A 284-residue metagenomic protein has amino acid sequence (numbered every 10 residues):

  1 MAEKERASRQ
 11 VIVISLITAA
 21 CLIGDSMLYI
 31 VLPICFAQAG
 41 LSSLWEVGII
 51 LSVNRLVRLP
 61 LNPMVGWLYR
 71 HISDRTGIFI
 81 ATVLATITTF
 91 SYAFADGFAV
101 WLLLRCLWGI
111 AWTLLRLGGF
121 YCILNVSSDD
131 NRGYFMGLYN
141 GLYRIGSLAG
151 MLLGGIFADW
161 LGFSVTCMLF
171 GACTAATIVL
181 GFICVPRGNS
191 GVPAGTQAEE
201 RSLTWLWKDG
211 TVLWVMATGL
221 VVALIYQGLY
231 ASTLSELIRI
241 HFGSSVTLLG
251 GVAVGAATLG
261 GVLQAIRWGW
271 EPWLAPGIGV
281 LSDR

Functional and structural regions predicted by a protein language model:
M1-S8, G188-A217: Juxtamembrane intracellular "pre-TM" segments in multi-pass secondary transporters
S8-G48, S52, L224-S245: Helix-loop boundary and gating motifs at the non-cytosolic
L41, S73, F94-A99: Helix-breaking motifs and short loop linkers at transmembrane-helix boundaries and internal kinks in secondary membrane
S42-V53, S244-W268: Loop-to-transmembrane helix entry
R55-P63, S147-L148, W268-P276: Residue-level signature of mid-helix packing/kink "hotspots" within the transmembrane helices of 12-pass Major
P60-Y92, S282-R284: Conserved MFS/SLC helix-loop-helix module at the cytosolic interface between two early adjacent transmembrane helices
A99-L107: Paired small-residue
C106-L142: Cytoplasmic helix-loop-helix junction between adjacent transmembrane helices in 12-TM secondary transporters
